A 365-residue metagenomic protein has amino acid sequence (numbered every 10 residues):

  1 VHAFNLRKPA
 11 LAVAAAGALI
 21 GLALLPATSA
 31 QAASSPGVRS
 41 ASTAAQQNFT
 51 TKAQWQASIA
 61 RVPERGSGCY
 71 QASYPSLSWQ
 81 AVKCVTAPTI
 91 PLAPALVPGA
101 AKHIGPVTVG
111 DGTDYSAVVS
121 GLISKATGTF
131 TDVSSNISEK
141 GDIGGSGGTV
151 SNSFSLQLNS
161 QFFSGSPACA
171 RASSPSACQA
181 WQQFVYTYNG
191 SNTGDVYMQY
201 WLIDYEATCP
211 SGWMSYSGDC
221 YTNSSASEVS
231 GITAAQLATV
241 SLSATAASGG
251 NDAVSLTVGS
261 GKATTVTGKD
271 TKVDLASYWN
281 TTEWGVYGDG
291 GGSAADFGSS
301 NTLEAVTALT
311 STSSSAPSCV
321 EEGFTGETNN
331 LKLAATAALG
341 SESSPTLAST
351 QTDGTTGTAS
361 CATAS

Functional and structural regions predicted by a protein language model:
V1-A16: N-terminal export and membrane-targeting signals
G17-A23, S135: Hydrophobic alpha-helical elements and their junctions with loops/disorder across both membrane and soluble proteins
G21-R39: C-terminal region of N-terminal signal peptides and the immediate post-cleavage residues of exported proteins
A33-S365: Exposed, interaction-prone regions of secreted/extracellular proteins
